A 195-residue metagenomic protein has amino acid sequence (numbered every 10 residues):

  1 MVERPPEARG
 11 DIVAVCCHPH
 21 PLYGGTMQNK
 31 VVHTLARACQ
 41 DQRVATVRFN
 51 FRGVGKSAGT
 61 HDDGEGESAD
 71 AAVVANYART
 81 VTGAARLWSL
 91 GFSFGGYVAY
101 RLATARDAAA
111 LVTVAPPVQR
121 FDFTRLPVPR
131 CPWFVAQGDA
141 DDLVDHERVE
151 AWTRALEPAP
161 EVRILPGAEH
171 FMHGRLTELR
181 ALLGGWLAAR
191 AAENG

Functional and structural regions predicted by a protein language model:
P6-N50: Short, surface-exposed "cap/lid" segments of acyl-processing enzymes
V31, H61-V81: Alpha/beta-hydrolase active-site loop
G59, A168-R180: Catalytic histidine-centered segment of alpha/beta-hydrolase-like enzymes
G91-A99: Gly/Ala-rich beta-loop-alpha elbow adjacent to hydrolase catalytic centers
P129, W133-Q137, D141: Short beta-strand/loop motif that positions the catalytic acidic residue of the alpha/beta-hydrolase fold
D139-V144, H170-F171: Acidic catalytic loop of the alpha/beta-hydrolase fold
R154-F171: Catalytic histidine neighborhood in serine/cysteine hydrolases with alpha/beta-hydrolase-type architecture
L176-G195: Catalytic active-site module of serine/aspartate enzymes centered on a nucleophile-bearing elbow/loop
